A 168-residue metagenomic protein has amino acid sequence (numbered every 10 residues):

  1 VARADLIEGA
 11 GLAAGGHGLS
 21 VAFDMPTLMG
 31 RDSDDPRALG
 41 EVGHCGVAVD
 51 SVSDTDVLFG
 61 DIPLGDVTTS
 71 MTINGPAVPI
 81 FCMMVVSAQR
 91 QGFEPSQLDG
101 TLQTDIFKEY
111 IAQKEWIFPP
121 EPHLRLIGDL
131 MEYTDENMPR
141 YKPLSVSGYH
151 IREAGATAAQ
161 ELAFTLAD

Functional and structural regions predicted by a protein language model:
V1-D168: Catalytic alpha/beta active-site cores
